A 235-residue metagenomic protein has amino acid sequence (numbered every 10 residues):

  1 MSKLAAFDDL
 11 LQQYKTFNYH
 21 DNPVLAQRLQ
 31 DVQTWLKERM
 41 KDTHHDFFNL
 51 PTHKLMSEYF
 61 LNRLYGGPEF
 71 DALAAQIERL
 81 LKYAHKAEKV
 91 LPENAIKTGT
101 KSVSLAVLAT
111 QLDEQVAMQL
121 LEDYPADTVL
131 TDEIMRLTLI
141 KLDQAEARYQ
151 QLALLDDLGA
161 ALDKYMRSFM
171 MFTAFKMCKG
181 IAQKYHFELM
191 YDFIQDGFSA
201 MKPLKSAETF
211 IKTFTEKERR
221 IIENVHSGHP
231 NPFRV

Functional and structural regions predicted by a protein language model:
S2-V235: Extended, well-ordered protein cores
